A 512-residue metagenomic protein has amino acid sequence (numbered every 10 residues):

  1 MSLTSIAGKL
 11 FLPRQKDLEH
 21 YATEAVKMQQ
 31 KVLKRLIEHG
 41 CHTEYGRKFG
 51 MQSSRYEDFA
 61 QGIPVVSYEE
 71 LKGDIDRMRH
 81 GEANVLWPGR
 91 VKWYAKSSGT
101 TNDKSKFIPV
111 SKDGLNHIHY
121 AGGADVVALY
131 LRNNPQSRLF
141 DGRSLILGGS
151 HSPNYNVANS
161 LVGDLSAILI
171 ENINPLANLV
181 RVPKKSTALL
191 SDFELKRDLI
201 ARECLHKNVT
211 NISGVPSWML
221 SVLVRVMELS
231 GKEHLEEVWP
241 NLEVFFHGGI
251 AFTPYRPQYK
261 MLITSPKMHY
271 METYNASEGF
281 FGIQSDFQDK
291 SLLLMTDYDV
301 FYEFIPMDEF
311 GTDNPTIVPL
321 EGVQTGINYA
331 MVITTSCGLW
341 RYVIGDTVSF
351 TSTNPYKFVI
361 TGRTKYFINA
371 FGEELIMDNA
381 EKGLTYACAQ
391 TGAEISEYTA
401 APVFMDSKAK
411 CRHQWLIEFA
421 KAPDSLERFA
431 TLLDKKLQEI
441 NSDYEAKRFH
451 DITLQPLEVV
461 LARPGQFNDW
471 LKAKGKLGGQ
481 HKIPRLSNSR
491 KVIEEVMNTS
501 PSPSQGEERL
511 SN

Functional and structural regions predicted by a protein language model:
M1-Q52, F59-V66, D74-R77, G81 (+2 more regions): Active-site glycine/GP-rich loop and adjacent strand/helix microenvironment that borders small-molecule binding pockets
K27, K31-R35, H39-A95, S105-V110 (+3 more regions): Active-site diphosphate/adenylate-binding microenvironment
A83-N84, D103-G114, E237, V244 (+1 more regions): Non-catalytic, beta-rich accessory domains that mediate macromolecular interactions or localization
A95-D103, A276-E278, F350: Ser/Thr-glycine-rich phosphate-binding loops at phosphate-binding pockets of nucleotides, nucleotide cofactors
T100, S105-V110, A121-G142, A380-G392: Gly/lys/ser-thr-rich phosphate-binding loops in alpha/beta enzymes that coordinate phosphoanhydride or phosphate groups
D113-N116, A422-P423: Short strand->helix junction
L129-A177: Conserved AMP-binding loop of ANL adenylate-forming enzymes
